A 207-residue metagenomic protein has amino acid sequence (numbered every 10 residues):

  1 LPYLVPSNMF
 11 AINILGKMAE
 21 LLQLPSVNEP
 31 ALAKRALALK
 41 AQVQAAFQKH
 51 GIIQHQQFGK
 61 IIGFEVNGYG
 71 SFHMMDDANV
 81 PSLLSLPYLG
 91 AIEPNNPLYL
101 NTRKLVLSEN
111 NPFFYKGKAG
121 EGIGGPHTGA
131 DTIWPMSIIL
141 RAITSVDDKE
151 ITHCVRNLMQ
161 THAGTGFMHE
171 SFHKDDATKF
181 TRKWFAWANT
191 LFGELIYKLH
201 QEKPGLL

Functional and structural regions predicted by a protein language model:
L1-I12, L24-W134: Extended ligand-binding clefts on enzyme/binding-domain cores
E20, L24-V27, N95, D148 (+1 more regions): A generic secondary-structure boundary signal that marks alpha-helix termini
H73-E93, D131-L207: C-terminal capping/lid segments that line or modulate ligand- or cofactor-binding pockets
